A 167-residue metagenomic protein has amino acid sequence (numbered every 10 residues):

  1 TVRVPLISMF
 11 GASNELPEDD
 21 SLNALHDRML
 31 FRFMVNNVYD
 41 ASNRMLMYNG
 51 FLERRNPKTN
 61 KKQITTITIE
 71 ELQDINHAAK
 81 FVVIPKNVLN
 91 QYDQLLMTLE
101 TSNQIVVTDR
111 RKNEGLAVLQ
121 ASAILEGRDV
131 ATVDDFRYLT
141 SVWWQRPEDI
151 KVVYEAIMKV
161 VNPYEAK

Functional and structural regions predicted by a protein language model:
T1-T65, N76: Canonical AAA+ ATPase core
V38-D40, I67, I84, V107 (+2 more regions): Short coil/turn linker and secondary-structure boundary residues
K58-G115, A123: Conserved AAA+ ATPase small/helical "lid" subdomain
T98-R110, I124-K167: C-terminal engagement/docking regions of AAA+ P-loop ATPases
